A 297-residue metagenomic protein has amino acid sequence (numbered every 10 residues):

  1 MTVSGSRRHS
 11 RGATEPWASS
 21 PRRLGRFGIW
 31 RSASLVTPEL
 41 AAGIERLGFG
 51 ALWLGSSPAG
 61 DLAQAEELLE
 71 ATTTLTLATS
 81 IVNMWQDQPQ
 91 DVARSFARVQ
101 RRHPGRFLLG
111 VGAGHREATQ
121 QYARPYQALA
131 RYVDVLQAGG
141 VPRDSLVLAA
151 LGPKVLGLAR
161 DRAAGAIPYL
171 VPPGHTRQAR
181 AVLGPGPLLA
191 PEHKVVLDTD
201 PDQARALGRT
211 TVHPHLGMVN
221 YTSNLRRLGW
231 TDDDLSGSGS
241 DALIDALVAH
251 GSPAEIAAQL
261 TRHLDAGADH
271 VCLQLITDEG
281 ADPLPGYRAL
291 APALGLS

Functional and structural regions predicted by a protein language model:
T2-S297: Active-site-adjacent structural elements that line small-molecule/cofactor binding pockets in enzymes
